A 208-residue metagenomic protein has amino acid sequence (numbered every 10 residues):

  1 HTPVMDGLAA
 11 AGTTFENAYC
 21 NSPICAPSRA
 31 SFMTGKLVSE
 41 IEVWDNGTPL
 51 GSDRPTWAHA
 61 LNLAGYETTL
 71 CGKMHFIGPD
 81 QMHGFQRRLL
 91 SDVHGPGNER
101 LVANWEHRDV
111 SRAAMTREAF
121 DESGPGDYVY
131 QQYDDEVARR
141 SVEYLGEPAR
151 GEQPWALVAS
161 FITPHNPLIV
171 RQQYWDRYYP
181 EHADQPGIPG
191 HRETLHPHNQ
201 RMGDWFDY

Functional and structural regions predicted by a protein language model:
H1-Y208: Formylglycine-dependent sulfatase
